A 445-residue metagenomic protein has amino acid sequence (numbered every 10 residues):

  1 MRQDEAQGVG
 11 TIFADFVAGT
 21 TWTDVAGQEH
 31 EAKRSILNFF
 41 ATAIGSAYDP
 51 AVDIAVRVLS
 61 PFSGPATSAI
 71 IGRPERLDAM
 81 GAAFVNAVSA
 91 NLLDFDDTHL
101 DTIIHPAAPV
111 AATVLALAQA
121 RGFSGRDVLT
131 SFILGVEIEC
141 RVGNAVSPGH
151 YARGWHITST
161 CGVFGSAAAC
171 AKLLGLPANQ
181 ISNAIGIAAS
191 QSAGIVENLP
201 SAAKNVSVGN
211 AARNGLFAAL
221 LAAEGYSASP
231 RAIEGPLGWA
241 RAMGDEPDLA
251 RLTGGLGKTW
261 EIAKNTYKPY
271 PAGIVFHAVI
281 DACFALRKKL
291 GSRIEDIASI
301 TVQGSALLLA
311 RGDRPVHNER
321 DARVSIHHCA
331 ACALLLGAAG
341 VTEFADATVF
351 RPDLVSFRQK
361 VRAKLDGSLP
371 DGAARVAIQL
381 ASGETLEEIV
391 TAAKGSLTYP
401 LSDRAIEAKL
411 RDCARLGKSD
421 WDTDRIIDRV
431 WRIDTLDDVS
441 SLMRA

Functional and structural regions predicted by a protein language model:
M1-I103, V196, P200-N214, L220-A445: Terminal-appendage/accessory-domain detector
K33, L37, V110, L129-F132 (+2 more regions): Hydrophobic face of alpha-helices
N86, A90-N144: Hydrophobic alpha-helical hairpins/lids featuring a short glycine-rich hinge
A108-A116, E137, C161, G165-A169 (+2 more regions): Short amphipathic alpha-helical face segments that pack within enzyme cores and frequently flank/anchor catalytic
A116-A120, L173, A282-A285, K289: Active-site catalytic microenvironments for nucleophilic, acid-base chemistry
A118-G122, R126-F217, S229-P236: Glycine-rich, mobile lid/loop segments that gate access to catalytic sites or pores
